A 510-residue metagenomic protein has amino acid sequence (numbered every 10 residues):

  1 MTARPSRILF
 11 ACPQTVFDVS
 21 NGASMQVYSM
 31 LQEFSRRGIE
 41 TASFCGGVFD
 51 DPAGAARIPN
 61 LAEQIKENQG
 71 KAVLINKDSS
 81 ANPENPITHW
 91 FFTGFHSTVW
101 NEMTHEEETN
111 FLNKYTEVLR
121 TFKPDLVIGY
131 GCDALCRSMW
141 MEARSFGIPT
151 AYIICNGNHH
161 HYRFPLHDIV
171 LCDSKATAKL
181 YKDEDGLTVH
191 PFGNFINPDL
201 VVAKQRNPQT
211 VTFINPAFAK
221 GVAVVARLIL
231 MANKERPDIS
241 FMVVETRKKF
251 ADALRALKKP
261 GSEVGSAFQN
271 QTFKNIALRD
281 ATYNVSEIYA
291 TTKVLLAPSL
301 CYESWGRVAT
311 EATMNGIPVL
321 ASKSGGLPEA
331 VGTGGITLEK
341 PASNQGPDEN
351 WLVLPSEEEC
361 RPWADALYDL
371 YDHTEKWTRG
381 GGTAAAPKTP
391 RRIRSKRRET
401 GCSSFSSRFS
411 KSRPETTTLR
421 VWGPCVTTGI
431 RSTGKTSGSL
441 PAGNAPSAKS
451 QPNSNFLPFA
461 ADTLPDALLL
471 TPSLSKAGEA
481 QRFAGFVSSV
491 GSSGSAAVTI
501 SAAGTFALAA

Functional and structural regions predicted by a protein language model:
M1-A72, G443: N-terminal subdomain of nucleotide-sugar transferases
L9, Q205-K220, V225-N233, M242: Conserved donor-binding/catalytic core segment of Leloir-type glycosyltransferases
V48-E117, T121: A conserved catalytic-core segment of Leloir-type glycosyltransferases
H167-V201, A219: Donor nucleotide-sugar binding/catalytic pocket of nucleotide-sugar-dependent glycosyltransferases
E245-K248, L254-T282: Nucleotide-activated donor-binding/catalytic signature segment of Leloir-type glycosyltransferases, i.e., the conserved
A290-S304, I317: Acidic donor-binding loop of glycosyltransferase active sites
P318-A321, P328, L338-E339: Short hydrophobic beta-strand element within catalytic cores of glycosyltransferases and related nucleotide-activated
L354-E358, P362, D372-S407: A charged, aromatic-enriched C-terminal amphipathic alpha-helix characteristic of glycosyltransferases across folds
